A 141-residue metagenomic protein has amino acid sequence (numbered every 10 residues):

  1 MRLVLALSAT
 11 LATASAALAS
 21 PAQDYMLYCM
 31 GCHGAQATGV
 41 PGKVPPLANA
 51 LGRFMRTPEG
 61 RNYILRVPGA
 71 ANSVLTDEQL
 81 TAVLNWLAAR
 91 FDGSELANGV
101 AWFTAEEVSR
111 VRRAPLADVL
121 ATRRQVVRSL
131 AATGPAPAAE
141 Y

Functional and structural regions predicted by a protein language model:
M1-V4: Positively charged n-region of N-terminal signal peptides that target proteins for export
T13-A16: N-terminal signal peptide c-region/cleavage motif recognized by signal peptidases
L18-T38, R56, R61-Y63: Sequence/structural segment immediately N-terminal to covalent heme-attachment motifs in c-type and related
H33-Q36, L51, V67-A71, L87-F91 (+2 more regions): Sec/Tat-exported extracytoplasmic proteins
T38-S73: Gly/Gly-Pro-rich "capping" loops immediately C-terminal to redox-active cysteine motifs in periplasmic/lumenal
V74-L84: Mature extracytoplasmic domains of secretory-pathway proteins
E78, A89-Y141: Flexible coil segments in periplasmic/lumen-exposed cytochrome c-class electron-transfer proteins
